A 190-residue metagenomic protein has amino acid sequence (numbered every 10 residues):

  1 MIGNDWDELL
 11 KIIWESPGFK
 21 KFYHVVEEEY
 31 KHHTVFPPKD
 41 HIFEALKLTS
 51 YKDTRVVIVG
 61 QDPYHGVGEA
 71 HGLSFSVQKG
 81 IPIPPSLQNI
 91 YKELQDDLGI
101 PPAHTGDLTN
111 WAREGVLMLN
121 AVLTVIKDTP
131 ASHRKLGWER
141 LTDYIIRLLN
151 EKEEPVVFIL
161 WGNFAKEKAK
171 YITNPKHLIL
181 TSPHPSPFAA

Functional and structural regions predicted by a protein language model:
G3, K11-L160, F164-T173, L178-P183 (+1 more regions): A polyanion-binding, active-site-adjacent surface
